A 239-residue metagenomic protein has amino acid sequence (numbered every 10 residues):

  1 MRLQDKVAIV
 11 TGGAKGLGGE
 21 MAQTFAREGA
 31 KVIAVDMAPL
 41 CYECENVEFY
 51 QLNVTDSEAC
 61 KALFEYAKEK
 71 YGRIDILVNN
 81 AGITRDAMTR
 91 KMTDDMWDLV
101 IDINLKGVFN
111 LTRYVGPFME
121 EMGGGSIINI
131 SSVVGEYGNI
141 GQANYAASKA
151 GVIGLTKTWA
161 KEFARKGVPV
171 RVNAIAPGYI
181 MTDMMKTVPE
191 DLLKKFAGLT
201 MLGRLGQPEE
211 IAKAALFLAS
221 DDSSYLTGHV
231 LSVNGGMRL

Functional and structural regions predicted by a protein language model:
R2, T112, R204-V233, R238: C-terminal substrate-recognition "lid" of short-chain dehydrogenase/reductases
L3-K31: Canonical Rossmann dinucleotide-binding motif of NAD(H)/NADP(H)-dependent dehydrogenases/reductases, specifically
M88-T89, T93-I101, M185, F196: Substrate-binding pocket helix/loop in short-chain dehydrogenase/reductase
T112, S148, T156: Active-site helix of classical SDR
P117, K161-R165, S224: Alpha-helical segment proximal to the catalytic Tyr-Lys
S132: Residue(s) in the substrate-gating loop at a strand-loop-helix junction that position the organic substrate next
A164, P169-R171, L226-G228: Short, small/polar-rich loop/turn modules that mediate ligand/substrate recognition or access, typified
